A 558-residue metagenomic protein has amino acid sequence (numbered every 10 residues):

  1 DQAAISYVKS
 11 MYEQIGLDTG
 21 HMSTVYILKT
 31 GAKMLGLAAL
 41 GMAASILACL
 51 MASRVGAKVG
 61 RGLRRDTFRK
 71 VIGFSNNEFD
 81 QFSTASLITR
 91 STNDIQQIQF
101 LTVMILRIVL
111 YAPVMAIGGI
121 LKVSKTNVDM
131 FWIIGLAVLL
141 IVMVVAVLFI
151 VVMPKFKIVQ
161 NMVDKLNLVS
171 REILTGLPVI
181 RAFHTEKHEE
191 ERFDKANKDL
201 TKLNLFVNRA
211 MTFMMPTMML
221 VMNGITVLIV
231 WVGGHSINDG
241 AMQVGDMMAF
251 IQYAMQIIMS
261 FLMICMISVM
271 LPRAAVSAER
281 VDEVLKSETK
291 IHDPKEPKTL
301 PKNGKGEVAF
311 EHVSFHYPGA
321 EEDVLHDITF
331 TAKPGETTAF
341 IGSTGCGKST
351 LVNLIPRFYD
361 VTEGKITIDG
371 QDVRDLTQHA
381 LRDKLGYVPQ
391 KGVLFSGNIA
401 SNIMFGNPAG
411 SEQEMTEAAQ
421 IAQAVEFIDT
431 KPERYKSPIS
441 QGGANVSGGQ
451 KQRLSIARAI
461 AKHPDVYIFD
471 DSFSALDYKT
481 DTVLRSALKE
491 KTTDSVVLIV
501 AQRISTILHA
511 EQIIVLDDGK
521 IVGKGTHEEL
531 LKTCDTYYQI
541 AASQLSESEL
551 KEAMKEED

Functional and structural regions predicted by a protein language model:
D1-G60, D80, I133, V144-V147 (+2 more regions): Transmembrane-helix motif of ABC transporter permease domains
L28, L37-T84, I88, T92 (+9 more regions): Juxtamembrane helix-loop junctions of ABC transporter transmembrane domains
A38, I108, A112, V138-V142: Residue-level recognition of pore/gate-forming positions within transmembrane alpha-helices of multi-pass
T67, V71, I180, F193 (+2 more regions): Helix-loop junctions and hydrophobic alpha-helical segments within the transmembrane domains of large membrane
N76-N77, N93-T102, L106, L110 (+5 more regions): An intracellular "coupling" helix at the cytosolic face of ABC transporter transmembrane type-1 domains
G118, K122-L139, M143, F206-R280 (+1 more regions): Helix-loop-helix
T289-N303: Pre-NBD coupling/linker segments of ABC/ABC-like ATPases
P301-D558: ABC-type nucleotide-binding domain
